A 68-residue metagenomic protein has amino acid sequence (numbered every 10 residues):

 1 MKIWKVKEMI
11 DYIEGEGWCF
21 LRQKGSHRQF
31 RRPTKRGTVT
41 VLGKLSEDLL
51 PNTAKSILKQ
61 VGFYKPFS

Functional and structural regions predicted by a protein language model:
M1-S26, R31-S68: Basic nucleic-acid-binding interfaces
